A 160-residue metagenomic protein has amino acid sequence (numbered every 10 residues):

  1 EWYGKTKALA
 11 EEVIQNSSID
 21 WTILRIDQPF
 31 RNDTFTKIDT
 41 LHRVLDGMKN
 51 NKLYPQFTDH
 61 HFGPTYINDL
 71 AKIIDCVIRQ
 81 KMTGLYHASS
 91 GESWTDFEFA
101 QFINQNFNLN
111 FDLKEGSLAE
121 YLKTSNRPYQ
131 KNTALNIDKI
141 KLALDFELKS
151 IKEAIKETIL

Functional and structural regions predicted by a protein language model:
T6: Active-site helix of classical SDR
E12-F62, D69: NAD(P)-dependent short-chain dehydrogenase/reductase
S17-D20, N50, R79-T83, L109 (+1 more regions): Short glycine/proline-enriched coil/turn segments at helix->beta-strand junctions
T22-L24, Y86, K149: Hydrophobic/aromatic beta-strand patches that form the interior of the parallel beta-sheet core in alpha/beta enzyme
R31, P55-H61, Y86-W94, A143: Glycine-rich Rossmann NAD(P)(H)-binding loop
V44, I74-I78, A100-I103, I155-I159: Hydrophobic "lid"/C-terminal helical patch of Rossmann-like NAD(P)-dependent dehydrogenase/epimerase domains
I73, Q80-N126: Mid/C-terminal beta-alpha module of Rossmann-like enzyme folds, strongest in SDR-family dehydrogenases/epimerases
T95-Q101, L118-T158: Conserved C-terminal active-site "lid" loop/helix of NAD(P)H-dependent oxidoreductases that clamps the redox cofactor
